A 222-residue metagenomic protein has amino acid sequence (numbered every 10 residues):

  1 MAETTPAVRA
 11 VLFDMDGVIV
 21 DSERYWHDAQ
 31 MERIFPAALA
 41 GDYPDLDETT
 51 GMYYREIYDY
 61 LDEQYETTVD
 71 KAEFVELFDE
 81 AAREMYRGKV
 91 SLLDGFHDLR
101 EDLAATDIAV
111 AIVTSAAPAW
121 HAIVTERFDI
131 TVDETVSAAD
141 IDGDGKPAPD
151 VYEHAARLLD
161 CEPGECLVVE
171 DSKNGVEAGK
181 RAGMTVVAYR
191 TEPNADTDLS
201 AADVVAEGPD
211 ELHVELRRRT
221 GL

Functional and structural regions predicted by a protein language model:
A2-R9, P118, A122-L222: Asp-based, Mg2+/Mn2+-dependent phosphohydrolase catalytic module
A2-T106, A119: N-terminal helical cap/lid subdomain that shapes the substrate entry/recognition surface in HAD-like hydrolases
I19, V110, V168-V169: Conserved SAM-binding loop
M85, V110, I141-G145: Short, surface-exposed loop/turn motifs that are enriched in glycine and acidic residues and include a nearby proline
D102-I108, D160-P163: Short, surface-exposed connector motifs at secondary-structure boundaries
A109-A111, T185: Proline-centered loop/turn at the N-terminus of a beta-strand
S115: Conserved H-loop
